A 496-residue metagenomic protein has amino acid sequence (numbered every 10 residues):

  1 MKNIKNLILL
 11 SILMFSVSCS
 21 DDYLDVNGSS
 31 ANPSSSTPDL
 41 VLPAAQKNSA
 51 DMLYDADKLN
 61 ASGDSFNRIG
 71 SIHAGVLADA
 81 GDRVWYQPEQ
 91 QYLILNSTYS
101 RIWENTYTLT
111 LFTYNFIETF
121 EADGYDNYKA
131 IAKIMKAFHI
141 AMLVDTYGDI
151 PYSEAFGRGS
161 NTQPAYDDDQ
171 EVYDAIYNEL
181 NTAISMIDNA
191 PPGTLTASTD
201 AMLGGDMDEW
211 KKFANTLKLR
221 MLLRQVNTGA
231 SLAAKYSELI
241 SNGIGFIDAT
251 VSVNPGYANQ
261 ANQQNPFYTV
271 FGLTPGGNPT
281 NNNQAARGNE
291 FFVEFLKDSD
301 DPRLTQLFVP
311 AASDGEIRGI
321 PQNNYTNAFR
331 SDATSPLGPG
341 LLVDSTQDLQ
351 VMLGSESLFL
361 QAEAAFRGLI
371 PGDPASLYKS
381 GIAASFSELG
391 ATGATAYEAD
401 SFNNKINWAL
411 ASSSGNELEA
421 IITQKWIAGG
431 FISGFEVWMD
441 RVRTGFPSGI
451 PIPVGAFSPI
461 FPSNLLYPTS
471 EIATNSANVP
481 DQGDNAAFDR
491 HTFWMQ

Functional and structural regions predicted by a protein language model:
M1, C19-D22, A137, I176 (+1 more regions): Terminal processing/anchoring signals of secreted or surface-associated proteins and related intramolecular
M1-G28: Bacterial Sec-dependent N-terminal signal peptides
I12-S16, L53, G429: Residue-level signal for alpha-helical transmembrane segments in multi-pass membrane proteins
C19-V76, A122, Y236, L337 (+1 more regions): Membrane-proximal, proline-rich intrinsically disordered regions
S35-D39, A80-T392, A411-L418: Structured, solvent-exposed acidic/aromatic patches
D57-F66, L307-P310, G393-A394, S433-R443: Short coil/turn segments at secondary-structure boundaries
F386-Q496: C-terminal functional modules
